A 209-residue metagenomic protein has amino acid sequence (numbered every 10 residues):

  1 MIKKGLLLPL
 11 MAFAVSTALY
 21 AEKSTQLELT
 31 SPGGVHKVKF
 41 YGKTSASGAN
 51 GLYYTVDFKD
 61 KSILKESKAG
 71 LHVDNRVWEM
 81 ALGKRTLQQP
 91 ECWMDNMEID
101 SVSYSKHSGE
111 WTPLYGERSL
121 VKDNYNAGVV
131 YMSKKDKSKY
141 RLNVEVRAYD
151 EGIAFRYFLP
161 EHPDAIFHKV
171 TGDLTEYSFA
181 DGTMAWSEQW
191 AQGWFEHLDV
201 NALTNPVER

Functional and structural regions predicted by a protein language model:
M1-L8: Bacterial N-terminal signal peptides that target proteins for export
L8-S16: Bacterial N-terminal signal peptides
S16-T17, S31: A general, composition-driven signal for non-globular sequence regions
L19-A21: Boundary at the C-terminal end of the N-terminal hydrophobic targeting segment
S24-R209: N-terminal accessory beta-strand-rich subdomains and adjacent acidic, glycine-rich linkers that precede catalytic cores
